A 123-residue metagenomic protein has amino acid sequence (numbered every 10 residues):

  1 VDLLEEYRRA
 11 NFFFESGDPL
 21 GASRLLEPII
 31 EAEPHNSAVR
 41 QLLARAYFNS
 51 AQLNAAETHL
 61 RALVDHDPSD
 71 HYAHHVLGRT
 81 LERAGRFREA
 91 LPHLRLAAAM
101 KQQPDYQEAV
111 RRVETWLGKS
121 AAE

Functional and structural regions predicted by a protein language model:
D2-A32: Alpha-helical segment of the N-proximal tetratricopeptide repeat
L3, P92-E123: Terminal, low-structured helical/coil segments at or just beyond the last alpha-helical repeat
S16-R24, P28, S50-A62, A84-L96 (+1 more regions): Structural signature of tandem alpha-helical TPR/SEL1-like repeats, specifically the intra-repeat loop/turn
P34, P68, K101-Q102: Short coil turns that delineate tetratricopeptide repeat
H59-F87: Mid-chain, well-packed structural core segment of small domains
